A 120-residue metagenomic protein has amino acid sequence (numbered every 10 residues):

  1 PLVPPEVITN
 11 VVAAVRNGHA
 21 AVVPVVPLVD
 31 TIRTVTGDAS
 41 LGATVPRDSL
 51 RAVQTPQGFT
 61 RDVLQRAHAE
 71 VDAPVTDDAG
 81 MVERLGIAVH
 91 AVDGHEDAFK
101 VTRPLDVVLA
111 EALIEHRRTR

Functional and structural regions predicted by a protein language model:
P1-L2, A98: A short, conserved beta-strand element in the Rossmann-like catalytic core that flanks the donor/metal-binding loop
L2-H90: Conserved core of the sugar-phosphate nucleotidyltransferase
V25, T102-R103: Helix N-cap/beta->alpha junction signal
D30-I32, D97-K100: A short acidic, often aromatic-flanked loop/helix-cap motif at beta-alpha or helix-coil junctions that lines enzyme
R61, P104-V107: Residues at or immediately preceding the N-termini of alpha-helices
D77-A79, E96, D106-R120: SAM-dependent methyltransferases
V89-D93, F99-T102: Conserved active-site beta-strand element of glycosyltransferases/polysaccharide synthases
